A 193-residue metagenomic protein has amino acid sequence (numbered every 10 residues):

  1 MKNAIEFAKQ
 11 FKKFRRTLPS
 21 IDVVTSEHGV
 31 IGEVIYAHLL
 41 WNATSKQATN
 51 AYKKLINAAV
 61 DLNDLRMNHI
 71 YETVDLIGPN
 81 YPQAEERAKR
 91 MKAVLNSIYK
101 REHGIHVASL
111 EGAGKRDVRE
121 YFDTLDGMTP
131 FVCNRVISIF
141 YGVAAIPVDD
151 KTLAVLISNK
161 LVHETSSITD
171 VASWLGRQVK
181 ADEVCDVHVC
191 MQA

Functional and structural regions predicted by a protein language model:
M1-G112, D182-E183, V189-A193: N-terminal polyanion-binding entry modules of DNA glycosylases/AP lyases and select other DNA-binding proteins
M1-G32, P130-R135, I139-A193: C-terminal accessory module of base-excision DNA glycosylases/AP lyases that mediates lesion recognition and DNA
L39, E72-T73, G78-P82, M91 (+2 more regions): Helix-hairpin-helix
N57-M67, K115-L125, V162-E164, A172-E183: Short, mixed-charge aromatic SLiMs
D61, P82, N96-G104, T124-G127 (+3 more regions): Alpha-helix capping at helix-to-loop junctions
